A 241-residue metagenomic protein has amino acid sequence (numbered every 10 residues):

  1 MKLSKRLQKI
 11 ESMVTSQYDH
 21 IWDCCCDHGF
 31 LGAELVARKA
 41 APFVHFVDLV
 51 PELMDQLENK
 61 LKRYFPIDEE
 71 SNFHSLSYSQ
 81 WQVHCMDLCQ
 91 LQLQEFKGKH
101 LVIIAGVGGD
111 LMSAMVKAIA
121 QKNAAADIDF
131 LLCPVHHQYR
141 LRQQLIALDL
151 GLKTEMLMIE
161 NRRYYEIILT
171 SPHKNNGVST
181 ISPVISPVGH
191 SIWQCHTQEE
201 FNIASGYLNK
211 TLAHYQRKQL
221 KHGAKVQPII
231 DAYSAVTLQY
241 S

Functional and structural regions predicted by a protein language model:
M1-D23, A33-A37, P51: S-adenosyl-L-methionine
K2-K9, L91-E95, H100-L101, D110-S241: Class I S-adenosyl-L-methionine
C24, M86, I104-V107, L132-V135: Short His-Asn-centered micro-motif
C25-G29: Class I SAM-dependent methyltransferase "Motif I" SAM/SAH-binding loop
G32-A33, S113: Short, hydrophobic alpha-helix immediately C-terminal to the catalytic nucleophile
V36, D55-F65, R142, I146 (+2 more regions): Class I S-adenosyl-L-methionine
F43-D48: Conserved SAM-binding motif I beta-strand of class I
E52-F96: S-adenosyl-L-methionine
